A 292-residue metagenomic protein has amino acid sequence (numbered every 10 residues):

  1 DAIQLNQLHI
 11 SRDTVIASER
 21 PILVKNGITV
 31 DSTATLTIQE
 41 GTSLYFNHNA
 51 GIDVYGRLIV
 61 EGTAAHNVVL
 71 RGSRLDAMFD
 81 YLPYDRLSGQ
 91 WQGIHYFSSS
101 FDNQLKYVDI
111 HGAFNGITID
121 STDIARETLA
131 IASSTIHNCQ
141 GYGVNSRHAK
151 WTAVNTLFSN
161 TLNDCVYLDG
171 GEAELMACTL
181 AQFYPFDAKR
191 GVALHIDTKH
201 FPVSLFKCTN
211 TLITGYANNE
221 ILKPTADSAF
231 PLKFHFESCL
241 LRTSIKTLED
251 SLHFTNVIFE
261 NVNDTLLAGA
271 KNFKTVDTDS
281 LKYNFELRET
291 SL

Functional and structural regions predicted by a protein language model:
D1-L36: N-terminal domain-start segments of secreted/luminal proteins
D1-L5, S11-V15, D102-N103, N115 (+2 more regions): Intrinsically disordered, low-complexity linkers and terminal tails enriched in Ser/Thr/Pro/Gly with interspersed basic
I3, D76, P83-Y96, G112-T122 (+4 more regions): Extracellular beta-strand/beta-solenoid scaffold signature
K25-T35, H48-G62, P83-D102, I119-T122: Extracellular beta-strand-rich solenoid/capping regions of secreted or surface-exposed proteins that bind or remodel
D31, Q39, L44-N47, Y55 (+19 more regions): Feature marks extracellular polysaccharide-active and adherence modules
R71-A77: Blade-loop segments of beta-propeller domains
S146, T152-L292: Predominantly extracellular beta-rich ligand-binding scaffolds that present long acidic/polar faces for carbohydrate
